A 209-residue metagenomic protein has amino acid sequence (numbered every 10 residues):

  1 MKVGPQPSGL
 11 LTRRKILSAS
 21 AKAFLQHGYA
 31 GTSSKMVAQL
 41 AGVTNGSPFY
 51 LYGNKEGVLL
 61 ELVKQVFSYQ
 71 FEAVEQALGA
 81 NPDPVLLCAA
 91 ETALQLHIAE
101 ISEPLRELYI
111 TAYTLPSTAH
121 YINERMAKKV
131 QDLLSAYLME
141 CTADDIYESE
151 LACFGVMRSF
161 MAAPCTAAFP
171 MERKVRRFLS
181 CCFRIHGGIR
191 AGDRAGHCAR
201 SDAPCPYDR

Functional and structural regions predicted by a protein language model:
M1-K2, S8: Eukaryotic, compositionally biased intrinsically disordered regions
P5, T12, I16-A19, S149: N-terminal positioning helix adjacent to the helix-turn-helix/winged-helix DNA-binding module
K15, A23-G57, E61: Helix-turn-helix
A19-H27, A73, A77, I98 (+2 more regions): Solvent-exposed, amphipathic alpha-helical segments
E61, E72-E107, L115, N123-A127: Hydrophobic alpha-helical connector segments
R106-T111, G192-A195: Short, hydrophobic secondary-structure boundary micro-motifs
Y113-A162, R173-S180: Amphipathic alpha-helical packing segments from all-alpha helical-bundle domains
Q131-M139, T166-R209: C-terminal peripheral helix-coil segments that are non-catalytic and often amphipathic
